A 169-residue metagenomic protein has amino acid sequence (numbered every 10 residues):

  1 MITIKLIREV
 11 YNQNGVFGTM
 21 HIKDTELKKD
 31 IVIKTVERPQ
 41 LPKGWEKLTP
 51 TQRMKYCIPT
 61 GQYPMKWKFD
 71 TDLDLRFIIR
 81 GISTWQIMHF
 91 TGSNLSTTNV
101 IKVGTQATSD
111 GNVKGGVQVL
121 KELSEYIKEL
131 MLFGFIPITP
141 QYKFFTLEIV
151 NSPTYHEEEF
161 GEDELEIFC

Functional and structural regions predicted by a protein language model:
M1-C169: Cell wall/extracellular polymer interaction/catalysis modules
